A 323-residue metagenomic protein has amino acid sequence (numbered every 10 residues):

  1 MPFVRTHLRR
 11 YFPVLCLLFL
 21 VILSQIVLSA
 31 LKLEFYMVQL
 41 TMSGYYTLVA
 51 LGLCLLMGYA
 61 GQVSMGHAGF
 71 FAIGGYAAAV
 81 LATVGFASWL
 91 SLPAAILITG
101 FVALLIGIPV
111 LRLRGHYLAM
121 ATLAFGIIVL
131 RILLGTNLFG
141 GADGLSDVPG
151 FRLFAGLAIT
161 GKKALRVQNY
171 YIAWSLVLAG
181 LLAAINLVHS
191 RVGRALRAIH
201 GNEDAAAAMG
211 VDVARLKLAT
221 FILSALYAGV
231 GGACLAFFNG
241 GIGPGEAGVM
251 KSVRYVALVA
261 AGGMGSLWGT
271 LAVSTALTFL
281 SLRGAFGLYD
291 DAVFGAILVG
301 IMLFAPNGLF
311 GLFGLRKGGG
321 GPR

Functional and structural regions predicted by a protein language model:
M1-R323: Transmembrane alpha-helices and adjacent helix-loop boundaries
